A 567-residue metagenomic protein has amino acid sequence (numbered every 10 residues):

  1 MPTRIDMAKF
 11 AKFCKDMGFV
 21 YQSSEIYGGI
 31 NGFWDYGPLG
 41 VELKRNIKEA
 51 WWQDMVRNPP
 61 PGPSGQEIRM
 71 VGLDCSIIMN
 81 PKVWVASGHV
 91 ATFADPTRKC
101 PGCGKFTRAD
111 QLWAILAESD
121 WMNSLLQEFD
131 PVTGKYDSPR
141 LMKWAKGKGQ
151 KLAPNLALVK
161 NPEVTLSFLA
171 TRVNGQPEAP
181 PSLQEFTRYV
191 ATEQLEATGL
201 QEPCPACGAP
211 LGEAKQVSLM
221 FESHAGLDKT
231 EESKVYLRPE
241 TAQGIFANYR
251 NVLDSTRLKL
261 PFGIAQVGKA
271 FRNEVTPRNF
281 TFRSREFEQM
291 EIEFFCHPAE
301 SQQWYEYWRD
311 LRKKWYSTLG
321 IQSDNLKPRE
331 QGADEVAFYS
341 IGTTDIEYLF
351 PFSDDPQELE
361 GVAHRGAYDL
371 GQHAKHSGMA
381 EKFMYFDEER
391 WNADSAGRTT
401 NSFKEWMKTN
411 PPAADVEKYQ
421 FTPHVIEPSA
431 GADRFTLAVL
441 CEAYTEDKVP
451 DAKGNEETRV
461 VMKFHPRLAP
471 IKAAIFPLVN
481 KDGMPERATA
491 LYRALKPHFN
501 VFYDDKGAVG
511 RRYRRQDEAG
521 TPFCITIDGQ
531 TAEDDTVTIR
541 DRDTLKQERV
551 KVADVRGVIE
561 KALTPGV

Functional and structural regions predicted by a protein language model:
M1-V567: NTP/phosphate- and nucleic-acid-binding module
